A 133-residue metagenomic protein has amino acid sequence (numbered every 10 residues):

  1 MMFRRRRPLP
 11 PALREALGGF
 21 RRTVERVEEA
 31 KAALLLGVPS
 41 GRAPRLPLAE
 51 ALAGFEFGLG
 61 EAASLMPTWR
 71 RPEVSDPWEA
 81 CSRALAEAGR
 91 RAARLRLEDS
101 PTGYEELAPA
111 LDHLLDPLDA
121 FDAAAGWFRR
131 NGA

Functional and structural regions predicted by a protein language model:
M2-A133: Long, low-complexity or tandemly repetitive, helically biased scaffold regions used for multimeric assembly/adhesion
